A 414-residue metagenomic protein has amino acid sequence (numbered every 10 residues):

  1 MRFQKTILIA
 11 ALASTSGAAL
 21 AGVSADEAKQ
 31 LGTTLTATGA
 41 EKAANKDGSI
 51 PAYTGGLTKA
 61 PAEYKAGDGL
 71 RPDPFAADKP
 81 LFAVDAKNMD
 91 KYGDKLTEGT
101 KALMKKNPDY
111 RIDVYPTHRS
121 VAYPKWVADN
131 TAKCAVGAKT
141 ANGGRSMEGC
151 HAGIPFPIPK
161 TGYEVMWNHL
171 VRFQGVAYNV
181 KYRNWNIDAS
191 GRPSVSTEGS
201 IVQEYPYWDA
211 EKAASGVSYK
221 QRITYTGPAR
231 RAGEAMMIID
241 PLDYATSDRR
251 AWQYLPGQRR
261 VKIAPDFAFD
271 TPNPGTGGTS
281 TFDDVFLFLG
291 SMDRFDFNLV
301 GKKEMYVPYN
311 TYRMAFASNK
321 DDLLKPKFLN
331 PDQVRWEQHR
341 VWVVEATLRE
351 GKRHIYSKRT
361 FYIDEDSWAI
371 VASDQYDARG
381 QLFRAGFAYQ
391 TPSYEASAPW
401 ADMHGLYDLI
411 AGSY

Functional and structural regions predicted by a protein language model:
M1-A21: Gram-negative bacterial Sec-dependent N-terminal signal peptides
G22-G56, T97, R222-G290, P326-Y414: Gly/Pro-enriched, hydrophobic low-complexity segments that function as extracytoplasmic propeptides/linkers
A25, Q30-D248, L255: Solvent-exposed N-terminal domain segments of exported/luminal and surface proteins
D73-L81, Y207-A214, A251, R294-V300 (+1 more regions): Short, surface-exposed, charge-dense and proline/glycine-enriched linear segments
M166, A177, Y182-G227, D284-F361 (+2 more regions): Extended beta-strand-rich segments in extracellular/periplasmic secretory proteins, especially within noncatalytic
